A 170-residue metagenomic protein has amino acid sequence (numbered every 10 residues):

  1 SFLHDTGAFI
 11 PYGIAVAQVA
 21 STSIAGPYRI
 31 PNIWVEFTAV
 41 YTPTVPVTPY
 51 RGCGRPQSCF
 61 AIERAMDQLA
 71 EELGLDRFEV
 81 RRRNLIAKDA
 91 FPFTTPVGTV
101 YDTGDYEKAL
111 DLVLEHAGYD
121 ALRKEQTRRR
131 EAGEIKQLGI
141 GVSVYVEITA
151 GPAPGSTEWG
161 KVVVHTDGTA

Functional and structural regions predicted by a protein language model:
S1-S58, A121-K124, R130-A170: Gly/Pro-rich active-site capping loops and adjacent beta-alpha segments that organize cofactor/substrate pockets
P46-R123: N-terminal leader/propeptide and maturation segments of large enzyme subunits in energy/redox metabolism and hydrolases
